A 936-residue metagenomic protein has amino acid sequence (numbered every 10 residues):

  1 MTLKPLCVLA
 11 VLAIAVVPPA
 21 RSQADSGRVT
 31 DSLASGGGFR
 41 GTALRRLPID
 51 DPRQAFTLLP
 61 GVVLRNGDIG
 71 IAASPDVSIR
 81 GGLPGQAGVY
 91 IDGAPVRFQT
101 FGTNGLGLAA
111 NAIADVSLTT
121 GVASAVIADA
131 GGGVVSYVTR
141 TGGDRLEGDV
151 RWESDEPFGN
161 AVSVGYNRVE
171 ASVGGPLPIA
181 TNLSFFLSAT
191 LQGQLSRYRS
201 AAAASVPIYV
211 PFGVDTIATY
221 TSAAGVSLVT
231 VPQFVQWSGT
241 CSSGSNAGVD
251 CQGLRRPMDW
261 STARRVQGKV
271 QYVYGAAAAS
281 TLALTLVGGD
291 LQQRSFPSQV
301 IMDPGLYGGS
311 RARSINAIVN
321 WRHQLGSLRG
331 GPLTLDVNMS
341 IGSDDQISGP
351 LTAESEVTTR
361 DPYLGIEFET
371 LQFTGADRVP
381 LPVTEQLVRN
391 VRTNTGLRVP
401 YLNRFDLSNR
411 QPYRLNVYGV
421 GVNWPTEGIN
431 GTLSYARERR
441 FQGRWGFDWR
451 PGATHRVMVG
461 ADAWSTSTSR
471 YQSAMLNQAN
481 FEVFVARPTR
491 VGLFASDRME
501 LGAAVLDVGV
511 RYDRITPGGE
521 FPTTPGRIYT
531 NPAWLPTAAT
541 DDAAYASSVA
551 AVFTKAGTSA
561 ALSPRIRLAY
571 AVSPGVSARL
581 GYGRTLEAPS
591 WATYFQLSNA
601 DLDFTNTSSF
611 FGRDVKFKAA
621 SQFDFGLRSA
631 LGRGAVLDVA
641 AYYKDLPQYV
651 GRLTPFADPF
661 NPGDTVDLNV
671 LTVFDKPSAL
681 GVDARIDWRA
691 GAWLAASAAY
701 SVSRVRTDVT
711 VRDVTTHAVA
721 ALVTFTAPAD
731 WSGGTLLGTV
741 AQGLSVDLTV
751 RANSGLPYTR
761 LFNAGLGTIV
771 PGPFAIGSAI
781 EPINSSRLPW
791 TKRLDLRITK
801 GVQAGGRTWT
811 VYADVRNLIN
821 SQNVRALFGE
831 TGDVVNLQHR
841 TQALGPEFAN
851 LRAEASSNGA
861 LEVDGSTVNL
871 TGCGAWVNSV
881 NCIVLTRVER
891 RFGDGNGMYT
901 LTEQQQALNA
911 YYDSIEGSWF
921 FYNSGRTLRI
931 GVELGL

Functional and structural regions predicted by a protein language model:
D25-A125, V134, S154-D155, Y166-E170 (+1 more regions): Periplasmic N-terminal accessory/gating domains of Gram-negative outer-membrane beta-barrel systems
A114-A123, G131-G175, A189, G253-D259: Short strand-turn segments of transmembrane beta-barrel domains in outer membranes, especially the first one or two
R151, A640-Y758: Gram-negative outer-membrane beta-barrel transporters
S163-Q292, A312-G326, G330-T334, V459 (+1 more regions): Transmembrane beta-barrel wall of Gram-negative outer-membrane proteins
Q194-S196, G253-A263, A279-L325, G342-E367 (+3 more regions): Flexible loop and strand-edge segments within Gram-negative outer membrane beta-barrel domains
D336-S340, A571, S577-G583, E587-P589 (+3 more regions): Membrane-embedded beta-barrel scaffold of Gram-negative outer-membrane proteins
V420-S434, R439-Q442, R450, T454-S573 (+1 more regions): Signature of Gram-negative outer-membrane beta-barrel scaffolds
T739-F774, P789, R793, K800-L936: C-terminal beta-signal and adjacent terminal beta-strands/loops of Gram-negative outer-membrane beta-barrel proteins
